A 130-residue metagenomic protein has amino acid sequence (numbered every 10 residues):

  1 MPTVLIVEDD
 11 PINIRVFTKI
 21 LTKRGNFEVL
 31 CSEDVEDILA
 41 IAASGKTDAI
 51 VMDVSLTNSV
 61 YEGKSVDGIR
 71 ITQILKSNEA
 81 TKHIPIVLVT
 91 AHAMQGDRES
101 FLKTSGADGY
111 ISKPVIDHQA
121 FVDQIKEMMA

Functional and structural regions predicted by a protein language model:
E8: Conserved acidic carboxylate
P11-E36: Two-component/phosphorelay signaling modules centered on CheY-like receiver
C31-A40, S65-G68: Helix N-cap/capping motif at the beta->alpha junctions
G45-N58: Active-site beta3 strand of CheY-like receiver
S59-K82: Short amphipathic alpha-helix used as the core "switch/output" element in two-component signaling
E62-V66, R70, A93-I111, Q119-V122: Alpha4 helix (beta4-alpha4-beta5 surface) of REC/receiver domains from two-component response regulators
N78, H92-A93, I116: Short, conserved "switch-loop" micro-motifs in signal-transduction and mechanochemical regulators
